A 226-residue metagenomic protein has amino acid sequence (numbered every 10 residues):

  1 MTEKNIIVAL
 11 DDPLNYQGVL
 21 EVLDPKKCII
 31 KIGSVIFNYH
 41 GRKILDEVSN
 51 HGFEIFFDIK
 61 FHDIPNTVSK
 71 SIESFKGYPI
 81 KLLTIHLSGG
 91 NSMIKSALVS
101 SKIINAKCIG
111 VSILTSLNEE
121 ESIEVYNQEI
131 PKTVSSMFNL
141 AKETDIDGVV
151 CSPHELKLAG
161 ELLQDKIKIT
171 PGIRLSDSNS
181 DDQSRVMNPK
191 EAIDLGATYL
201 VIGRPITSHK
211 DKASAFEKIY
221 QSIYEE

Functional and structural regions predicted by a protein language model:
M1-V22: N-terminal glycine-rich anion-binding loop in soluble enzyme alpha/beta folds
K4-N5, D63, T67-S71, K76-K157 (+2 more regions): Conserved anion-binding
V8, I30, K60, L83 (+4 more regions): Conserved, mostly hydrophobic/aromatic
P25, Y78, T144, L195-G196: Structural motif
K27-L82: Metabolite-binding pocket within alpha/beta catalytic cores that recognizes anionic/polar moieties
S49, I94-S100, I193, I206-E226: C-terminal helical cap(s) of enzyme catalytic domains, especially alpha/beta-barrels
N66-F75, K157, N179-T198, S214: Catalytic cores of alpha/beta
L82-G90, R185-A215: Glycine-rich phosphate-binding active-site loops on the catalytic face of alpha/beta enzymes
